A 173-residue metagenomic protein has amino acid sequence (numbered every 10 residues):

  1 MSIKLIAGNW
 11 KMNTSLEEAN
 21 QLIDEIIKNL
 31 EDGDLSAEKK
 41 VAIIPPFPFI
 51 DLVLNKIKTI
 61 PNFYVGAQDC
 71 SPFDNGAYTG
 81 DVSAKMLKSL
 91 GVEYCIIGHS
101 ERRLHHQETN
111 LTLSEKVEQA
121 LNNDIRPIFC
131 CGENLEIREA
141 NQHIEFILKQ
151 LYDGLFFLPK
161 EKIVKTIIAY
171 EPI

Functional and structural regions predicted by a protein language model:
M1-I173: Active-site loop-to-helix "anion-binding N-cap" substructures in soluble metabolic enzymes
